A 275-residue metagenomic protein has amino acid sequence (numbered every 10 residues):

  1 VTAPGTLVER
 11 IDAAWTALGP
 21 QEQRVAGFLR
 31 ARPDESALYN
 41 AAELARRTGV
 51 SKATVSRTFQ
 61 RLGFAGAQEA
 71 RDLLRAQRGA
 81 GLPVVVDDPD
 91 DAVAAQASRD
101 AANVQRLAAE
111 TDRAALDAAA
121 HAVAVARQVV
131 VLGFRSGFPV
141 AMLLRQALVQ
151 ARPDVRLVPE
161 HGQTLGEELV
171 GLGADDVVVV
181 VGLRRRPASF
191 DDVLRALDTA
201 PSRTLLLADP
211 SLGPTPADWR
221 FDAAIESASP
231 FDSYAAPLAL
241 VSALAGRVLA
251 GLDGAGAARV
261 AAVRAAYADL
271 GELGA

Functional and structural regions predicted by a protein language model:
V1-E9, L270-A275: Short, low-complexity, intrinsically disordered N-terminal peptides in bacterial proteins
A3-L38, A42-A118: HTH-adjacent hinge/linker in prokaryotic transcriptional regulators
R78, V248-L252: Conserved NTP-handling cores and scaffolds of large molecular machines
A124-L240, A245-L249: Glycine-rich phosphate-binding loops that contact phosphosugars or nucleotide phosphates
G251-A275: Internal, active-site/partner-interface "lid" segment
